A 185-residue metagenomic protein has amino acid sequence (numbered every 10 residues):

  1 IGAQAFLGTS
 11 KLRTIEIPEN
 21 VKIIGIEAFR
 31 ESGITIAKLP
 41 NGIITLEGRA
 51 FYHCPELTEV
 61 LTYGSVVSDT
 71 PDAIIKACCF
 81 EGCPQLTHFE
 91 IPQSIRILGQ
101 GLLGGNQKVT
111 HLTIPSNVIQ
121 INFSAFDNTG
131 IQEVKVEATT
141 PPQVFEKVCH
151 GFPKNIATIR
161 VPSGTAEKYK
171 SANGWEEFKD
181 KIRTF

Functional and structural regions predicted by a protein language model:
G2-L7, G25-A28, E47-Y52, K76-E81 (+3 more regions): Consensus positions within tandem repeat domains that build extended binding/scaffold surfaces
S10-I23, S32-T45, C54-I74, C83-I97 (+4 more regions): Structural signature of tandem-repeat unit edges
E146-F152, E167-K179: Short, aromatic/basic amphipathic alpha-helical patches
